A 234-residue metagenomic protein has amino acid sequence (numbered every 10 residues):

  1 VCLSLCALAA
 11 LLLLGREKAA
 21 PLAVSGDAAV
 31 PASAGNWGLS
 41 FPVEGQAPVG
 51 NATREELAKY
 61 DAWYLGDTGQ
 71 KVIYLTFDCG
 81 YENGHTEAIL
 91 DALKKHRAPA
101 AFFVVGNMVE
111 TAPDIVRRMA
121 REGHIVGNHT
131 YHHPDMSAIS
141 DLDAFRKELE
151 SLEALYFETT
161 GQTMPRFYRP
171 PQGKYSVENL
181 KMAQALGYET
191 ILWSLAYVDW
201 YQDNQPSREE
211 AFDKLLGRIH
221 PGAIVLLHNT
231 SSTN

Functional and structural regions predicted by a protein language model:
V1-L13: Hydrophobic membrane-insertion alpha-helices, especially the h-region of bacterial N-terminal signal peptides
E17-V30: Ser/Thr/Pro/Gly-rich low-complexity linker/stalk segments immediately outside membranes or between
W37-S140, A144, E150-F157, M164-P165: Active-site beta->alpha N-cap acidic-glycine motif
Y74-T76, A101, R169, E189 (+2 more regions): Soluble periplasmic/extracytoplasmic beta-strand elements of cell-envelope proteins
H85-A88, P134-T160, K174-P221, N234: Alpha-helical scaffold elements lining the catalytic groove of polysaccharide deacetylases
I125-H132, G173, L226-N229: Histidine-centered catalytic micro-motifs
P170, S232: Conserved strand-turn element in the central/C-terminal portion of the radical SAM core barrel that lines
